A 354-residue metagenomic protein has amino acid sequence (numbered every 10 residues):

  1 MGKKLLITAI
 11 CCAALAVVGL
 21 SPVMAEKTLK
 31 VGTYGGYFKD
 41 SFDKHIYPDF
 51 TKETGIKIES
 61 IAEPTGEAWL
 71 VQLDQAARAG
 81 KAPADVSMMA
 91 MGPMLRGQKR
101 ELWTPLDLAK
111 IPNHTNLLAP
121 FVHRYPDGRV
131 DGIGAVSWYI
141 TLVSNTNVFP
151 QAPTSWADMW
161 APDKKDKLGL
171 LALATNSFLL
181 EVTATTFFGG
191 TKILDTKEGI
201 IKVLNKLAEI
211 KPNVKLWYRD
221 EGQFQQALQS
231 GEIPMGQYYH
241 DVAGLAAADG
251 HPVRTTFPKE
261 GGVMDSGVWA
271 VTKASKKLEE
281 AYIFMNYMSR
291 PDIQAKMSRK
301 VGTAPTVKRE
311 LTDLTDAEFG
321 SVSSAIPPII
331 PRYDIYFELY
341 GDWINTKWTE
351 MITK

Functional and structural regions predicted by a protein language model:
V18-A25: Sec/Tat signal peptide C-region and signal peptidase I cleavage site
E26-L95: Early extracytoplasmic/lumenal segment of secretory-pathway proteins
K39-D43, G66-E67, A82-Q229: Extracytoplasmic ligand-binding site segments that recognize negatively charged/polar headgroups
G80-M88, W217, P234-Y239, T255: Paired acidic/hydrophobic, glycine-rich loop segments that form the ligand-binding mouth/hinge of periplasmic-binding
M94-R96, Q229, M235-P252: A ligand-binding cleft/hinge motif common to bilobed small-molecule-binding domains
I201-I210, D249-K273: Periplasmic-binding protein-like
G262-V263, G267, T272-I330: Mature extracytoplasmic/periplasmic domains
P328-K354: Conserved C-terminal helix/tail region of periplasmic/extracytoplasmic solute-binding proteins
